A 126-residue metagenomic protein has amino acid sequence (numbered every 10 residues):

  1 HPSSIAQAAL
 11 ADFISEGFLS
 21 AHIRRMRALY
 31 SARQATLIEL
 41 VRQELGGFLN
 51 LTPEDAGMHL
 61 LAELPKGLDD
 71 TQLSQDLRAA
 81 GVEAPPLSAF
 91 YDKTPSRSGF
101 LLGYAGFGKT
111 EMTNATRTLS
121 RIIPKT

Functional and structural regions predicted by a protein language model:
H1-T126: PLP-dependent class I/II
